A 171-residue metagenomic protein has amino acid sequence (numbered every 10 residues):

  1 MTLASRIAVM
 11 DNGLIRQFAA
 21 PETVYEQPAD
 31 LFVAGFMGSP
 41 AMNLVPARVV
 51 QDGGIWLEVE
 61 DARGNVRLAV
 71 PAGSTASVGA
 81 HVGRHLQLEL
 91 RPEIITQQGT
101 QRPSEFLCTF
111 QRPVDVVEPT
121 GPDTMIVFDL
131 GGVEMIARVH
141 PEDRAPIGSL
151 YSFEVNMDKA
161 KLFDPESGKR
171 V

Functional and structural regions predicted by a protein language model:
M1-A4, F36: Hydrophobic Walker B segment
R6, F18, Q27: Short, glycine/charged-rich "phosphate-handling" switch motifs in NTP-dependent and phosphotransfer domains
V9-M10, L90: Catalytic metal- and UDP-sugar-binding loop of GT-A-like glycosyltransferases, i.e., residues flanking the conserved
E22-E26, A34-M37: Short acidic-hydrophobic catalytic motif
E26, W56, D61-D115, E134 (+1 more regions): Glycine/charge-rich catalytic "coupling/switch" loops of P-loop NTPases
P40-D52, F106-V117: Structural detector for short beta-strands of small beta-barrel domains
Q51-I55, V117-D123, P165: Short, conserved beta-turn/loop elements at beta-strand boundaries and strand-helix junctions
